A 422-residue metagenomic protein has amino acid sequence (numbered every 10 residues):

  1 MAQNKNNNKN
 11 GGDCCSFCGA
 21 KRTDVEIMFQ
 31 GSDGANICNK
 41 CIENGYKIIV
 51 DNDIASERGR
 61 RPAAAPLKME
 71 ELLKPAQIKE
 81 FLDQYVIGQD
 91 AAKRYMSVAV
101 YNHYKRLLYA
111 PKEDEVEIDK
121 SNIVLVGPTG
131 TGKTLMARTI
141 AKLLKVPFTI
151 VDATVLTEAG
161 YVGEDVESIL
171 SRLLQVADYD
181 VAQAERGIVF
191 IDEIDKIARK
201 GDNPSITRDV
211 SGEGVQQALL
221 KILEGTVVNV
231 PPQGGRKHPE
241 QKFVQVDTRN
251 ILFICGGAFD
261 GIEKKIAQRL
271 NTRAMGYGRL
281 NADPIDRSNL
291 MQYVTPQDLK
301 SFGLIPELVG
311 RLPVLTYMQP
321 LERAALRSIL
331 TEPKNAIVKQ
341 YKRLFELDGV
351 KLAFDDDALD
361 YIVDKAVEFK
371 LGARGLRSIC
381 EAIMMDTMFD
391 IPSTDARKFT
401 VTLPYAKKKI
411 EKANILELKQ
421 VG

Functional and structural regions predicted by a protein language model:
A2-Q30, N39, D51-G88, K93-T149 (+2 more regions): AAA+ P-loop NTPase nucleotide-binding core of proteostasis motors
S32-N44: Cysteine-rich micro-motifs
E43-D51: Iron-sulfur (Fe-S) cluster-binding segments and ferredoxin-like electron-carrier domains, especially [2Fe-2S]
